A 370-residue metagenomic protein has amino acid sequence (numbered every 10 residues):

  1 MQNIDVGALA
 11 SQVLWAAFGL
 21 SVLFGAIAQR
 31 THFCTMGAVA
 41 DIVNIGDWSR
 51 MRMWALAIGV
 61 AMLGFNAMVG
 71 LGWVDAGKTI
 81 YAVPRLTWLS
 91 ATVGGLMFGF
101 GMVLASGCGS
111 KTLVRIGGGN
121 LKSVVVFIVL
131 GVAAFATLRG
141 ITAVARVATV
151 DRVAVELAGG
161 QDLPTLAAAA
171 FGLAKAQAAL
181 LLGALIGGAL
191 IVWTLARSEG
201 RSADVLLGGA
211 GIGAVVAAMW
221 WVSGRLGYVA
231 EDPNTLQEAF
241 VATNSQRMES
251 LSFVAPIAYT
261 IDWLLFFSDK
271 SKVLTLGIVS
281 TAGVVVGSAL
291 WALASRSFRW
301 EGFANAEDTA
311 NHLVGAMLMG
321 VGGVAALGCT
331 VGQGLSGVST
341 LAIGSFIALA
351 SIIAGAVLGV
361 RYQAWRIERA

Functional and structural regions predicted by a protein language model:
M1-A370: Membrane-interfacial helix-loop segments of redox and metal-homeostasis proteins, especially TM-loop-TM junctions
